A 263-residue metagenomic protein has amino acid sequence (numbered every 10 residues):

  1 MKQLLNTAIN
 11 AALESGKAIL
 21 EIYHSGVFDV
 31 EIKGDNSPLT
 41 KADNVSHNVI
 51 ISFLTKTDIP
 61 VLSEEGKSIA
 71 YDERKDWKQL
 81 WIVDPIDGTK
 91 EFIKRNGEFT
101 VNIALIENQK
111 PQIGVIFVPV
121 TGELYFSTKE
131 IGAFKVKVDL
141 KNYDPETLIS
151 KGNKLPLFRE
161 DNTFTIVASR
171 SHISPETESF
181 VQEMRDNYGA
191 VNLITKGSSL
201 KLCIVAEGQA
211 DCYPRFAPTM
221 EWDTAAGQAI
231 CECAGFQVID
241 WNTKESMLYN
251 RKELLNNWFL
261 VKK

Functional and structural regions predicted by a protein language model:
M1-A12, G16-K17, L148, E178-N187 (+2 more regions): Oxyanion/phosphate-interacting regions
M1-I86, S179-Q182, K196, C203 (+3 more regions): N-terminal subdomain of lithium-sensitive/metallo-dependent phosphomonoesterases centered on the IMPase/IPPase/PAP
I19, D43, L54, T89 (+5 more regions): Residue-level signal for inorganic ion chemistry
N44, G66, S171-H172, P218: Short, surface-exposed acidic/glycine-rich loop or hinge patches that mediate macromolecular interfaces
D58-I59, F164, V191, F236: A structural micro-motif
E73-K75, I93-G97, S127, K252: Short glycine/proline-enriched turns and hinge-like loops at secondary-structure junctions
Q79-I116: Glycine-rich active-site/cofactor-binding loop and its immediate structural neighborhood
A104-L202, S246-M247, R251-K263: Acidic beta-strand-loop-alpha-helix segment within the catalytic core of divalent metal-dependent phosphate-processing
